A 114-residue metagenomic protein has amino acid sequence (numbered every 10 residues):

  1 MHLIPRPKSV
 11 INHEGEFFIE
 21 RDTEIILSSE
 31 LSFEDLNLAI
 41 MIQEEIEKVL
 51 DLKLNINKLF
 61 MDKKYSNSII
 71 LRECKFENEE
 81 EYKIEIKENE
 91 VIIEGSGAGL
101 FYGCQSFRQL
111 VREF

Functional and structural regions predicted by a protein language model:
M1-F114: Contiguous, structured surface segment used for ligand recognition
